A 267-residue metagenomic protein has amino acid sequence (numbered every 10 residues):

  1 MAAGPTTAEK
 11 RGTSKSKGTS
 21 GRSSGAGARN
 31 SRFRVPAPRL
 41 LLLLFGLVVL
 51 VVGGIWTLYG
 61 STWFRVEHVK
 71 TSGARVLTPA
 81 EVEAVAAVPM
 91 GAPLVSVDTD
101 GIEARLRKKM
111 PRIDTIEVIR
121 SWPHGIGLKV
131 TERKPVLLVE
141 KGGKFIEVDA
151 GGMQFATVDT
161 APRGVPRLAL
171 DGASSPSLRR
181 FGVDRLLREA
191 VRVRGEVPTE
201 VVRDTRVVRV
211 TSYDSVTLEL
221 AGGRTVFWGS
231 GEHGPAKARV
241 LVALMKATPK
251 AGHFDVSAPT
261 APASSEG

Functional and structural regions predicted by a protein language model:
M1-Y59, T211-G267: N-terminal positively charged amphipathic segments used for targeting/anchoring
R39-L41, F45-T78, V82-E83, S175 (+2 more regions): Acidic, glycine-rich low-complexity/disordered segments
L40, V51-W56, W63-K70, A74-R75 (+2 more regions): Periplasmic polypeptide-binding modules associated with outer-membrane biogenesis and secretion
G73-R112, L170-L186, K246: Periplasmic/extracytosolic POTRA-like scaffold domains at the N-termini of outer-membrane and outer-envelope
A74-V76, S121-P123, T131-P135, G142-G143 (+8 more regions): Solvent-exposed coil/turn segments that connect beta secondary-structure elements in extracytoplasmic/periplasmic
K108-D114, G195-D204, T248-K250: Short secondary-structure junctions
V130-V210: Extracytoplasmic segments of membrane-associated envelope/inner-membrane machinery
